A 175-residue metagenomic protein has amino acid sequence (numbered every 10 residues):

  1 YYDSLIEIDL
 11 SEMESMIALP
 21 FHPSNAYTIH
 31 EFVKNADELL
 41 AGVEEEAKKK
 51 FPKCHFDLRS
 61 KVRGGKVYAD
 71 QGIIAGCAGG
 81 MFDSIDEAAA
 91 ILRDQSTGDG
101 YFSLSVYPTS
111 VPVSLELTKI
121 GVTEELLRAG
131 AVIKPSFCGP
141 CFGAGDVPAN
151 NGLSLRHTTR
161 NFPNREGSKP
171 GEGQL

Functional and structural regions predicted by a protein language model:
Y1-L175: Fe-S-dependent hydro-lyases/dehydratases of central metabolism
